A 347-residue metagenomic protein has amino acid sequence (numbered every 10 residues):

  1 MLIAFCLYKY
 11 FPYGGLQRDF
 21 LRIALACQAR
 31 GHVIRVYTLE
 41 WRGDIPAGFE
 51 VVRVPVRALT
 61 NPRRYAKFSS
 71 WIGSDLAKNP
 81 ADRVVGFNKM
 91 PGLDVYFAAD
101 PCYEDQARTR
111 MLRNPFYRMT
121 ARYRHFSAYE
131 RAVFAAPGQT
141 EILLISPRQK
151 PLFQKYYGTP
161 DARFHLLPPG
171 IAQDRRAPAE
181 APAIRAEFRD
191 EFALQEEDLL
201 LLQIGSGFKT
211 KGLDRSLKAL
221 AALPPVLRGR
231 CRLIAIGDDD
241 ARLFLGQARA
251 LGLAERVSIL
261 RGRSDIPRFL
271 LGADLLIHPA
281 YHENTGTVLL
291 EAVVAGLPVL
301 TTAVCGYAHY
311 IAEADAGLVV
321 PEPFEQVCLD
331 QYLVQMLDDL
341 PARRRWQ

Functional and structural regions predicted by a protein language model:
R18-R22, L199, S206-A222, R242: A conserved mid-protein helix/loop that constitutes part of the nucleotide-sugar donor-binding site
L39-W41, I171, I204-K209, C231-L245: Glycosyltransferase donor-sugar binding loop
R122-L143, P151: Membrane-proximal helix-turn-helix segments that form the acceptor-binding/catalytic region of lipid-linked
R148, G170: Carbohydrate-associated surface elements
F244-G262: Nucleotide-activated donor-binding/catalytic signature segment of Leloir-type glycosyltransferases, i.e., the conserved
Y281: Aromatic "clamp/platform" in nucleotide-sugar-dependent glycosyltransferases that forms part of the donor/acceptor
P298-T301: Short hydrophobic beta-strand element within catalytic cores of glycosyltransferases and related nucleotide-activated
A308-V334, L340-A342: Change "using UDP/GDP/dTDP sugars" to "using nucleotide sugars
